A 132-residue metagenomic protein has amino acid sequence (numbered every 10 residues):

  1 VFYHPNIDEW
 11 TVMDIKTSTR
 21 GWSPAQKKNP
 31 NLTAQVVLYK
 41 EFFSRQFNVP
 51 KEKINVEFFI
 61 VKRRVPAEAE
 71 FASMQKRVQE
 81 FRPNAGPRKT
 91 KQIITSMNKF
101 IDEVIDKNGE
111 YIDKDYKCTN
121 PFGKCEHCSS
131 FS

Functional and structural regions predicted by a protein language model:
V1-V36: Non-catalytic protein-protein interaction segments used by genome-maintenance enzymes to assemble and couple activities
E41-S132: Metal-dependent nuclease catalytic regions and adjoining charged, substrate-binding loops involved in nucleic-acid end
